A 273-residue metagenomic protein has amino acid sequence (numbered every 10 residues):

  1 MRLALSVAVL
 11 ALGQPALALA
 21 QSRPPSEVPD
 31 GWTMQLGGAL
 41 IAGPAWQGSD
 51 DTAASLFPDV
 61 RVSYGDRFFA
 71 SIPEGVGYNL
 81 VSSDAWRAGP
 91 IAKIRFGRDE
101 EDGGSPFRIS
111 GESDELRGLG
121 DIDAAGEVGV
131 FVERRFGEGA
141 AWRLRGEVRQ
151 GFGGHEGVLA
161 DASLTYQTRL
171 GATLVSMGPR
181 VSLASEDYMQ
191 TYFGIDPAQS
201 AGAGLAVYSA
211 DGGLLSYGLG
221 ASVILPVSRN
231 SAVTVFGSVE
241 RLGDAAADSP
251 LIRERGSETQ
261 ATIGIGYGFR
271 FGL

Functional and structural regions predicted by a protein language model:
M1-D30, G272-L273: Cleavable N-terminal export/targeting peptides
L19-E74, R98: Short glycine/proline- and aromatic-enriched beta-strand/turn motifs that initiate or cap beta-hairpins
S26, I72-G178, E186-D211, S238 (+2 more regions): Outer-membrane pore/translocation modules
T33, S55-F57, A125-G129, G157-D161 (+2 more regions): Transmembrane beta-barrel architecture of outer-membrane proteins
Q35, I41-Q47, S113, D211-R253: Transmembrane beta-strand segments of outer-membrane beta-barrel domains in Gram-negative and organellar OMPs
Q35-A39, G89-I91, T262-G266: Soluble periplasmic/extracytoplasmic beta-strand elements of cell-envelope proteins
F57-R61, L164, E258-L273: Outer-membrane beta-barrel "beta-signal"
S63-G65, N79-V81, E133-G137, Q167-R169 (+2 more regions): Structural signature of outer-membrane beta-barrel channels/translocons
